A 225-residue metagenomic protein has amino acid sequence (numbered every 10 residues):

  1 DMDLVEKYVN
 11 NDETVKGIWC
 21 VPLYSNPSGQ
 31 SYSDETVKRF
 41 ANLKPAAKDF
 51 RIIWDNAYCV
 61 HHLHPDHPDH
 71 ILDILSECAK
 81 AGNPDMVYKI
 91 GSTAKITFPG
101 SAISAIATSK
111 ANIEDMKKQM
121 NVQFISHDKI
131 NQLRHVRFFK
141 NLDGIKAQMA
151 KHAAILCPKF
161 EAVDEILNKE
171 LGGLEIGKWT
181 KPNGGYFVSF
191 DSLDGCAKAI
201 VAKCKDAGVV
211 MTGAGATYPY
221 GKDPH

Functional and structural regions predicted by a protein language model:
M2-E13, S25-P99: Active-site pre-lysine segment of PLP-dependent enzymes
W19-P22, I53-N56, G91, A105-A107 (+2 more regions): Short beta-strand segments
L23-G29, A199, C204: Surface-exposed cleft-lining segments at the edges of enzyme active sites
L23-N26, Y58-V60, A94-T97, K110-I113 (+4 more regions): Short, solvent-exposed loop/turn segments at secondary-structure junctions
I52-W54, H135, G213: Hydrophobic residues in well-ordered beta-strands that form the structural core
S76-C157: Conserved core segment of the aminotransferase class I/II
I113, K117, F187-H225: Conserved C-terminal alpha-helix-loop-beta "cap" of PLP-dependent enzymes that closes/shapes the active-site mouth
A150-D164, I176-D191: Conserved glycine-rich beta-strand-loop-beta hairpin in the small C-terminal domain of fold type I
